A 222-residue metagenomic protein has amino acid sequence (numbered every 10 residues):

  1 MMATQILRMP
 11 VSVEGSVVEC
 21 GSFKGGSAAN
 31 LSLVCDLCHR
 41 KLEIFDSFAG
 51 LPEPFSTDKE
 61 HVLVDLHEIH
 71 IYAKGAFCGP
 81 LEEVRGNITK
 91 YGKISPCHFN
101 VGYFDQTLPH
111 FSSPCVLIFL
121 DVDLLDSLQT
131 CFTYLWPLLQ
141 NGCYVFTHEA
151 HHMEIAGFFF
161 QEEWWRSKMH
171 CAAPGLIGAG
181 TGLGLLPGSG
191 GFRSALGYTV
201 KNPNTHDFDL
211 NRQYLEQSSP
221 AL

Functional and structural regions predicted by a protein language model:
M1-V13: Conserved alpha-helix/loop element of class I SAM-dependent methyltransferases that forms part of the SAM/SAH-binding
V11-L222: S-adenosylmethionine/decaboxylated-SAM
